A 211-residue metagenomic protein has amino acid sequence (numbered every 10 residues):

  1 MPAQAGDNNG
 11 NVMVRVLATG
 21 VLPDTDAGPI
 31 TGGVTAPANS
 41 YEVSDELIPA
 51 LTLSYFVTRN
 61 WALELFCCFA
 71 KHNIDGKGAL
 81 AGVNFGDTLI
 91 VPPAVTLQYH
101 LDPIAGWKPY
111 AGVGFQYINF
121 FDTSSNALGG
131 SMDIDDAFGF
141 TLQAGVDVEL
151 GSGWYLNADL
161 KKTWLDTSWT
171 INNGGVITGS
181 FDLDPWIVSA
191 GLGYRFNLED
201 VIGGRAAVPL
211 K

Functional and structural regions predicted by a protein language model:
Q4-S54, D122, G191-G203, L210-K211: Short glycine/proline- and aromatic-enriched beta-strand/turn motifs that initiate or cap beta-hairpins
G6, G20-L22, L51-S125, P185-F196: Gram-negative (and chloroplast) outer-membrane scaffold detector with strong preference for beta-barrel transmembrane
N11, E46-I48, I90-A94, A137-T141 (+1 more regions): Transmembrane beta-barrel architecture of outer-membrane proteins
M13, A62, G106-K108, E149 (+2 more regions): Membrane-spanning beta-strand positions in outer-membrane beta-barrel proteins
D26-Y41, K71-I90, Y117-F138, W164-D182: Flexible, solvent-exposed loop segments that connect beta-strands
H72, G151-K211: Predominantly the C-terminal beta-signal and adjacent terminal strand-loop region of outer-membrane beta-barrel
P93-L97, G112-Y117, D135-V146, L160-K162: Hydrophobic alpha-helical segments of small multi-pass membrane proteins
